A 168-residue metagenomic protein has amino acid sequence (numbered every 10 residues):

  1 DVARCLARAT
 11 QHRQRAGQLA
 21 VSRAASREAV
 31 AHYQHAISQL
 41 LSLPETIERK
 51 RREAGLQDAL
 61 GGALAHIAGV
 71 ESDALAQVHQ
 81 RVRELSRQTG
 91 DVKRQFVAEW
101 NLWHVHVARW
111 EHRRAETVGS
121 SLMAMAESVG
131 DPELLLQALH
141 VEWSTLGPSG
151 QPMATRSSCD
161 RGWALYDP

Functional and structural regions predicted by a protein language model:
D1-A98, V105: Extended alpha-helical scaffolding segments used for macromolecular assembly and cargo binding
K93-P168: Extended non-membrane alpha-helical scaffolds
